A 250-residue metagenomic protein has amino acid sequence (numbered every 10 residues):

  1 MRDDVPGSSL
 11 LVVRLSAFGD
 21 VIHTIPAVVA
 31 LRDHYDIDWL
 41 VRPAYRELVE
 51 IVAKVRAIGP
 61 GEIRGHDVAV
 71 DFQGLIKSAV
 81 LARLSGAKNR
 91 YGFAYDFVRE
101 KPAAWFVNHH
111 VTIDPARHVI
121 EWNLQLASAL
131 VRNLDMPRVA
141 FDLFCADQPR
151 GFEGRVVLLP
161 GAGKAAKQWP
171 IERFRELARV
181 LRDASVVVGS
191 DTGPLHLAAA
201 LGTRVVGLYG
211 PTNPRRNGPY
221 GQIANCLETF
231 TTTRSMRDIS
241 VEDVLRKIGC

Functional and structural regions predicted by a protein language model:
M1-C250: Catalytic machinery of carbohydrate-active enzymes, primarily nucleotide-sugar-dependent glycosyltransferases
